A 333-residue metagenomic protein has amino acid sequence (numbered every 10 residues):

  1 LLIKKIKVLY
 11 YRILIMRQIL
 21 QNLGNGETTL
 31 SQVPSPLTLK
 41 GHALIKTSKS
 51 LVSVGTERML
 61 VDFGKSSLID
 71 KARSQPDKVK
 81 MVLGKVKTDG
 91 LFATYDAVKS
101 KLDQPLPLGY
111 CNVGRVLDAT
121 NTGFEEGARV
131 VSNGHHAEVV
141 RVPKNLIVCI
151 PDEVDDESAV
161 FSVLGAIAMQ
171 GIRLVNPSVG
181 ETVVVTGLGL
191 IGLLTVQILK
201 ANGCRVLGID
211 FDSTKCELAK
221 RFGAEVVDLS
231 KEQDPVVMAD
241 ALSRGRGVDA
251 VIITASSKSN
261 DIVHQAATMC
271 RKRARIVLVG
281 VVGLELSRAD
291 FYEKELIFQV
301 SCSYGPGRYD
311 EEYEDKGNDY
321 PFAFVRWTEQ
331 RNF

Functional and structural regions predicted by a protein language model:
L2-I15: Short, Lys/Arg-enriched N-terminal segments with co-localized hydrophobic residues within the first ~10-30 amino acids
P36-L51, G64-N133: Glycine-rich beta-strand-centered segment in the early N-terminal region that forms part of a ligand/cofactor-binding
H42, K49, A128-R129, V139 (+3 more regions): Residue-level marker of beta-strand positions
P107, N133-N145: A structural motif shared across PLP-dependent enzymes of the aminotransferase-like
D155-E232, V237: Mid-domain Rossmann-like dinucleotide-binding core that forms the NAD(H)/NADP(H) cofactor-binding site
P177, E217, F222-Q299: Glycine-rich cofactor phosphate-binding loops and adjacent beta1-alpha1 units of small-molecule cofactor enzyme domains
D212, V282, Y304: Residues in the short beta-alpha loop(s) of Rossmann-like NAD(P)-binding domains
A241, R288-F333: C-terminal substrate-binding/catalytic core of Rossmann-like NAD(P)-dependent dehydrogenases/reductases
